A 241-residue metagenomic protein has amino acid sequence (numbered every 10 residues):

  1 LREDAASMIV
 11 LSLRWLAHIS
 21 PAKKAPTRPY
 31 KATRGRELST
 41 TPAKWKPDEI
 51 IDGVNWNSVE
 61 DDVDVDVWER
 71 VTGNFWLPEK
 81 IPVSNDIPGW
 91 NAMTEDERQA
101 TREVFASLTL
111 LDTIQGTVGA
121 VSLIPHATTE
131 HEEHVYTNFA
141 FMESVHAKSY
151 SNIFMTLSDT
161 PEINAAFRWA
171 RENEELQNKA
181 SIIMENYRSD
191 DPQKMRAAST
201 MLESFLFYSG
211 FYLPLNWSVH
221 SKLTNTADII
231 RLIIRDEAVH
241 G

Functional and structural regions predicted by a protein language model:
E3-A5: Compositionally biased, low-complexity intrinsically disordered regions
W15, S20-G241: Non-heme di-metal
